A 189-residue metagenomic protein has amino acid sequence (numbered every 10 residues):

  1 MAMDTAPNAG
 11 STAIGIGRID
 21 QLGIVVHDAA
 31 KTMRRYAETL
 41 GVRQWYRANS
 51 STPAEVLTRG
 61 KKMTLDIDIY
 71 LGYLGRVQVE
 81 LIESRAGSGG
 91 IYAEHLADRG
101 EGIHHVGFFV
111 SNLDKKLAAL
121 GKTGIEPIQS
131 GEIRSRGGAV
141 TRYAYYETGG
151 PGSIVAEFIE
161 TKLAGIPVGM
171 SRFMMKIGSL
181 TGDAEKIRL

Functional and structural regions predicted by a protein language model:
A2-D20, I24-Y46, K61-E126, A139-T141 (+1 more regions): Glyoxalase I/VOC metalloenzyme domain signal
A9-S11, V56-R59, G131-I133: Intrinsically disordered, low-complexity segments enriched in polar/charged residues with Gly/Pro, especially when
Y46-S50, G131-I133: Conserved catalytic-core motifs of GNAT/GCN5-like acyltransferases
S50-V56, I125-I128: Short Pro/Gly-enriched beta-strand edge/turn motifs at strand-loop
R134-G138: A short beta-turn/loop motif at secondary-structure boundaries
